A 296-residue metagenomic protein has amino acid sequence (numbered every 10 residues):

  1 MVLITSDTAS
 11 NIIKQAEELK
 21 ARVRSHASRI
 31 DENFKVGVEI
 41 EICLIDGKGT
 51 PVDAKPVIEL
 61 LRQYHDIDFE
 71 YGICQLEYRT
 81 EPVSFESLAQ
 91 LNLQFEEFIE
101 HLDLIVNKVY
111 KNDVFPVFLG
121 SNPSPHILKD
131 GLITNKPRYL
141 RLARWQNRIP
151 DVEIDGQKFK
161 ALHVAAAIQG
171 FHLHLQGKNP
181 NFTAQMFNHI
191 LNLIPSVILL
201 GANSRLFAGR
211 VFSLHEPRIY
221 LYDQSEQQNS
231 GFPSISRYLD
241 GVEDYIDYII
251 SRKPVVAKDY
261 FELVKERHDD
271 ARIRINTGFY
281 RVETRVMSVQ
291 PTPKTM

Functional and structural regions predicted by a protein language model:
M1-A161, A167, G278-Y280, Q290-M296: Terminal catalytic/cofactor-binding subdomain
S121-T292: Loop-rich catalytic cores of soluble enzymes, especially ATP-dependent carboxylate-amine ligases and other
